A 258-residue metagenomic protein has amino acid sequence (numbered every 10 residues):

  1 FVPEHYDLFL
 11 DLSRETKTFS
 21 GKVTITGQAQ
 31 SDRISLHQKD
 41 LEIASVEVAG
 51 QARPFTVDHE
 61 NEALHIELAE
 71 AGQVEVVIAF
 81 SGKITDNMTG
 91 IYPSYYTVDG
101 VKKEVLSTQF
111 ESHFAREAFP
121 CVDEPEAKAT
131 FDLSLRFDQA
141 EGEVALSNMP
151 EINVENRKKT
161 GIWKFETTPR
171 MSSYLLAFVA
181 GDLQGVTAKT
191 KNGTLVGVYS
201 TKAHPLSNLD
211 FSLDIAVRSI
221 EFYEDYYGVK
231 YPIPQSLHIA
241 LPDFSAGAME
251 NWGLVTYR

Functional and structural regions predicted by a protein language model:
F1-P234: Acidic/His-enriched low-complexity segments
Q235-I239: Beta-strand segments within the central parallel beta-sheet cores of soluble alpha/beta enzyme folds
A240-R258: Catalytic zinc-binding patch centered on the HExxH motif and its immediate surroundings that defines zinc-dependent
